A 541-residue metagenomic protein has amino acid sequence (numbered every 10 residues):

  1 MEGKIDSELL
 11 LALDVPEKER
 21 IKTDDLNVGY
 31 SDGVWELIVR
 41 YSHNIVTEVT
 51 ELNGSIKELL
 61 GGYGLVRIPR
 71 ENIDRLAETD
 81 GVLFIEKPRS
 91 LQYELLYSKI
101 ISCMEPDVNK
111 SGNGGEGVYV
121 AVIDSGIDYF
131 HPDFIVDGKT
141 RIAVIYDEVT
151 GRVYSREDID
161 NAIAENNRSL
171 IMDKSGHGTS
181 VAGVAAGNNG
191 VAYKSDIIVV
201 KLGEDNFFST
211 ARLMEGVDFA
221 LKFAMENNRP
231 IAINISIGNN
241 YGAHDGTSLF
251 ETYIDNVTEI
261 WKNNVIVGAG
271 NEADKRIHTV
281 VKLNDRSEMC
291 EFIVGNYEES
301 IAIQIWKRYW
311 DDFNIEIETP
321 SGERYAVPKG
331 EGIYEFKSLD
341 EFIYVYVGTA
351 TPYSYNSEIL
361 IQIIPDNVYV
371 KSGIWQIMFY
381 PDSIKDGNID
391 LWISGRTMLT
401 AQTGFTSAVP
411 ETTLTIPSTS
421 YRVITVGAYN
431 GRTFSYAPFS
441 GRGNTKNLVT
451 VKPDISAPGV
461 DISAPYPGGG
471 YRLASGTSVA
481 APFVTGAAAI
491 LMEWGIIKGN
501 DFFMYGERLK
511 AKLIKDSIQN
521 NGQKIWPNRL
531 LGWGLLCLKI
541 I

Functional and structural regions predicted by a protein language model:
M1-Y63, E71-S111, Y119, P132 (+1 more regions): Autoinhibitory N-terminal propeptides
N109-R212, N228, K262, E299 (+5 more regions): Subtilisin-like serine protease catalytic core
D124, G270, G476: Active-site glycine-centered loops adjacent to acidic/histidine catalytic or metal-binding residues that shape
Y146-D160, K275-I364, V368-Y369, F379-Y380 (+1 more regions): Extracellular S/T/G-rich loop segment that most often corresponds to the catalytic His/Ser-adjacent loop
A182-A185, V199-N206, D218-R229, D312-N314 (+2 more regions): Hydrolase catalytic cores
V217-T247, G268-A269, Y380-D382: Short acidic, glycine-rich surface-loop motifs adjacent to enzyme active sites
E226, P230-N239, S248, V257 (+3 more regions): C-terminal subdomain of the subtilisin-like protease fold in secreted/lumenal serine endopeptidases
K385-R396: Edge beta-strands of jelly-roll/beta-sandwich modules across compartments, strongly enriched in secreted/luminal
